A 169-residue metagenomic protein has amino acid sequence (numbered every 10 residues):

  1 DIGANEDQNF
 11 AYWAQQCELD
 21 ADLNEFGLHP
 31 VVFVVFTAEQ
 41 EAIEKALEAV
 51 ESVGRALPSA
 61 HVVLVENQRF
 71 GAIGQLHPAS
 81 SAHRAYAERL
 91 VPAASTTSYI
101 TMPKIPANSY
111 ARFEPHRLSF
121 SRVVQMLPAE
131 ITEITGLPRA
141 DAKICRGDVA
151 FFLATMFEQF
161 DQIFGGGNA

Functional and structural regions predicted by a protein language model:
I2: Conserved nucleotide-sensing/catalytic segment adjacent to the nucleotide-binding pocket in NTP-handling enzymes
N5-F113: Conserved catalytic-core segment of NTP-binding enzymes
V63-G71, H77-A169: P-loop NTP-binding site
